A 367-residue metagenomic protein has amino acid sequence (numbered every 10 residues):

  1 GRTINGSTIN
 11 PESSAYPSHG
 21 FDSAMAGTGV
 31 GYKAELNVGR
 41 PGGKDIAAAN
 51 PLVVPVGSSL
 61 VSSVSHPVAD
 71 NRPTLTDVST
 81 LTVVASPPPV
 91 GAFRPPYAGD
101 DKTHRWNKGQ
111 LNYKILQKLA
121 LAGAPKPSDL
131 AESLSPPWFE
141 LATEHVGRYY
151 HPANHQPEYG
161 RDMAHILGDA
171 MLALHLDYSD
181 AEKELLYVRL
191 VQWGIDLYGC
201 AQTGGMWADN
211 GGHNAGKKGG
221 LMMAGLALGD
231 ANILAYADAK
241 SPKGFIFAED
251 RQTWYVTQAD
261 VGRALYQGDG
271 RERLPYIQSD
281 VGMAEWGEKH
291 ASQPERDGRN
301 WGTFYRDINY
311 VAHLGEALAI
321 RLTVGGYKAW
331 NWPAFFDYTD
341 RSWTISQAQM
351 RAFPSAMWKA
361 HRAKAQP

Functional and structural regions predicted by a protein language model:
G1-K218, L228-P367: Ser/Thr/Asn(+Pro)-rich, low-complexity disordered segments
